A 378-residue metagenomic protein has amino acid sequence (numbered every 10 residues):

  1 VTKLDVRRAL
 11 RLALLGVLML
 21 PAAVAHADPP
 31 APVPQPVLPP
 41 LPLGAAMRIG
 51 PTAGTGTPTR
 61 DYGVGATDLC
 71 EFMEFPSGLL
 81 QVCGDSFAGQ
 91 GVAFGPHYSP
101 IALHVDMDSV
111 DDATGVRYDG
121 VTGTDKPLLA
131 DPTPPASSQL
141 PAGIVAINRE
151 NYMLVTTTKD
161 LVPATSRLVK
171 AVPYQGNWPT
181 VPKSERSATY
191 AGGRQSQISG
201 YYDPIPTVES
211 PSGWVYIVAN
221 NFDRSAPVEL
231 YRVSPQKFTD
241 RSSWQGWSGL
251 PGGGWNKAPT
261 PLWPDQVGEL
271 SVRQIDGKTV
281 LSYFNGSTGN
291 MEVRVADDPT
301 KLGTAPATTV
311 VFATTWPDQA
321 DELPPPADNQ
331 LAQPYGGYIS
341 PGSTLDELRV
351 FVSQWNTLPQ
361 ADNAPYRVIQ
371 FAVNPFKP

Functional and structural regions predicted by a protein language model:
V1-D28: Secretory targeting and sorting signals
L15-G16, A22-V24, L69, P141 (+3 more regions): A generic alpha-helix preference that emphasizes hydrophobic side chains
P30-Y62, E74-P135, A146-R194, S210-D265 (+3 more regions): Beta-rich carbohydrate-recognition and catalytic domains
D68-E71, K126-V145, S196-P206, G268-S271 (+1 more regions): Beta-propeller and closely related beta-sheet repeat lectin domains
T304-A305, Q333-G337: Catalytic cores of extracellular degradative/oxidative enzymes
R349: Substrate-binding cleft of secreted/luminal carbohydrate-active enzymes
